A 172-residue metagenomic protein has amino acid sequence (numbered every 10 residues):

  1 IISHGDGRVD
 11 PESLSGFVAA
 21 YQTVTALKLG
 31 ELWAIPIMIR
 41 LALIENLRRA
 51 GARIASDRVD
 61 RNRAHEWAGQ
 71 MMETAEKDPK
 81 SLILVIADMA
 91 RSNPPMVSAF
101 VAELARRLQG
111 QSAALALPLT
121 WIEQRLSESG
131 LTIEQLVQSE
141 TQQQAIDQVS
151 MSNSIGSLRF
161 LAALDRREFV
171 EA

Functional and structural regions predicted by a protein language model:
I1-L32, P36-S56: Active-site activation/catalytic loop segments of kinase-like enzymes and analogous catalytic loops in related
A52, R61, H65-A172: Basic, amphipathic N-terminal segments
